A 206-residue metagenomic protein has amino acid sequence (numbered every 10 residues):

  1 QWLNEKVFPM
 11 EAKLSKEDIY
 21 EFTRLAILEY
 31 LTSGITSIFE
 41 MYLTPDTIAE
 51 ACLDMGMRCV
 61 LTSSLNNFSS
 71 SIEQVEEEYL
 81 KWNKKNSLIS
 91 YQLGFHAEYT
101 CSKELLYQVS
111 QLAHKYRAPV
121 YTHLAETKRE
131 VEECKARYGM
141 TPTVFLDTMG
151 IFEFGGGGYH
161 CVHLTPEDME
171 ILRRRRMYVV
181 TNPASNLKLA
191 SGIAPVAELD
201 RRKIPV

Functional and structural regions predicted by a protein language model:
Q1-G56, E76-K85: Alpha-helical scaffold segments that flank or form the walls of functional sites
T36-E40, Q92-F95, G157-Y159, V180-N182: Short catalytic-loop micro-motif centered on adjacent basic/acidic residues
I38-P45, Y99-T100, C161-T165, S185-L187: Short beta->alpha connector loops
T47-V162: Metal-coordinating catalytic core of metallo-dependent amide/deamination hydrolases
I151-V206: Active-site-adjacent C-terminal substructures of enzyme catalytic domains
